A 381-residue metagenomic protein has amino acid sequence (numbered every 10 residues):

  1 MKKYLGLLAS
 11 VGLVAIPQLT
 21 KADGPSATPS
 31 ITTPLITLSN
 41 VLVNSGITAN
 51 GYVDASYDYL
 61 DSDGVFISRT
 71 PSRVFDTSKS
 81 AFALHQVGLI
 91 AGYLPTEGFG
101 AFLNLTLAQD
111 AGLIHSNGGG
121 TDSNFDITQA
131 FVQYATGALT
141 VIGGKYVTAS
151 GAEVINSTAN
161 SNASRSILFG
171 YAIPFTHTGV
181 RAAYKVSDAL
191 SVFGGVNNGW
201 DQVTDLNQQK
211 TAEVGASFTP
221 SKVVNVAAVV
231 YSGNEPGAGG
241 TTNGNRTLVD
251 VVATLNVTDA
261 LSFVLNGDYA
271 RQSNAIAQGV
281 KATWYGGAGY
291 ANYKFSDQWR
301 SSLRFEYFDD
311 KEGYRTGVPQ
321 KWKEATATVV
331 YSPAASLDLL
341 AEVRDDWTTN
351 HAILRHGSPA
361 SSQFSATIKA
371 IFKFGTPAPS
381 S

Functional and structural regions predicted by a protein language model:
M1-I67, K369, F374, A378-S381: N-terminal periplasmic/intermembrane-space "pro-region" immediately following the signal or transit peptide
L38, G51, L84, L89-Y93 (+10 more regions): Residues on the lipid-exposed face of transmembrane beta-strands in outer-membrane beta-barrel proteins
N44, L94-T96, T136-L139, T148 (+6 more regions): Outer-membrane beta-barrel channels and translocator barrels
A49-A55, A101-L103, V141, V192-G194 (+6 more regions): Transmembrane beta-strands of outer-membrane beta-barrel proteins
Y59-A81, D110-Q129, Y134-K222, A227-E235 (+1 more regions): Surface-exposed coil loops of outer-membrane beta-barrel proteins
S80-H85, S123-T128, P174-T178, Q208-A212 (+4 more regions): Residues that define the transmembrane beta-barrel architecture of outer-membrane proteins
A189-S191, V214-P319, K323-E324, Y331: Detector for outer-membrane/organellar transmembrane beta-barrel domains, recognizing the amphipathic beta-strand
Y331-P333, D338, A360-S381: Outer-membrane beta-barrel "beta-signal"
